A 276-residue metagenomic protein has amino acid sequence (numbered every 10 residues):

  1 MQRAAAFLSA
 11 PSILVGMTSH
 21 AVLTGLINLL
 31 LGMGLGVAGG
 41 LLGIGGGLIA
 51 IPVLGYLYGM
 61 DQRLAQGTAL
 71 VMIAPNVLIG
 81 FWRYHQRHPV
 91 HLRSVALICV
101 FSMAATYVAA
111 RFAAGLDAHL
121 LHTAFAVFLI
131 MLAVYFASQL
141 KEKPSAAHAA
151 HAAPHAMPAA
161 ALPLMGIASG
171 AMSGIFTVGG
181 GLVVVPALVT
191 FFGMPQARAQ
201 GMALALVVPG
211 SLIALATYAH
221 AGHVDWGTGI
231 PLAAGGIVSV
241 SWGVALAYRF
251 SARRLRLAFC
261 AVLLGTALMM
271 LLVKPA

Functional and structural regions predicted by a protein language model:
M1-L35, I49, Y56-L57, Q62 (+4 more regions): Juxtamembrane transmembrane-helix boundary motif
L29-I44, L70-I73, V77, C99-S102: N-terminal transmembrane alpha-helices
L42-V53, T177-A187: Transmembrane helix boundary and interhelical junction motifs in multipass membrane proteins
T68-R83, L132: Transmembrane alpha-helices of multi-pass small-molecule transport proteins
A69-I73, A203, V207, G229 (+1 more regions): Short hydrophobic/aromatic, small-residue-rich stretches within specific transmembrane helices of secondary active
V71-L78, A104-A105, V207-I213: Membrane-embedded alpha-helical segments of transport systems, primarily multispan ion/solute transporters
M131, G201-A214: Hydrophobic alpha-helical transmembrane segments of multi-pass integral membrane proteins, especially transporters
